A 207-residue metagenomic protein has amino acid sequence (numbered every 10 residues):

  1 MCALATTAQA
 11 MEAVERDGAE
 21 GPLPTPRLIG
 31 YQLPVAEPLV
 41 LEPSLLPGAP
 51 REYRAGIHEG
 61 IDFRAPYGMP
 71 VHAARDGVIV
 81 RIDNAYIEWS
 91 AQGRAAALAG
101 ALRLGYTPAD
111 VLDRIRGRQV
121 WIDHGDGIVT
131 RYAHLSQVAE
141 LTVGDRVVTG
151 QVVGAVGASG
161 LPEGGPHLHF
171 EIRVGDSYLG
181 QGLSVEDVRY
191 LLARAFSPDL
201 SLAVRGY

Functional and structural regions predicted by a protein language model:
M1-A5: Bacterial N-terminal signal peptides
A8-R118, T149, P162, R194 (+1 more regions): Surface-exposed, glycine-biased beta-strand/turn segments
H58, H124, H134, H167-H169: Histidine-centered active-site/metal-ligand motif
P66, H72-A73, R118, D123-G150: Short histidine-centered loop motifs in beta-beta connectors
R81, H134-Q137, A158: A residue-level detector for short acidic-glycine micro-motifs
R81-D83, H124, I172-V174: Residue-level signal for short segments within beta-strands and strand-turn junctions of well-structured beta-sheet
E140-T142, V152, A158-P166: Short glycine/proline-centered loop/turn elements that form peptide/ligand docking sites
L168-Y178: A short hydrophobic beta-strand segment most commonly corresponding to one strand of the jelly-roll/cupin
